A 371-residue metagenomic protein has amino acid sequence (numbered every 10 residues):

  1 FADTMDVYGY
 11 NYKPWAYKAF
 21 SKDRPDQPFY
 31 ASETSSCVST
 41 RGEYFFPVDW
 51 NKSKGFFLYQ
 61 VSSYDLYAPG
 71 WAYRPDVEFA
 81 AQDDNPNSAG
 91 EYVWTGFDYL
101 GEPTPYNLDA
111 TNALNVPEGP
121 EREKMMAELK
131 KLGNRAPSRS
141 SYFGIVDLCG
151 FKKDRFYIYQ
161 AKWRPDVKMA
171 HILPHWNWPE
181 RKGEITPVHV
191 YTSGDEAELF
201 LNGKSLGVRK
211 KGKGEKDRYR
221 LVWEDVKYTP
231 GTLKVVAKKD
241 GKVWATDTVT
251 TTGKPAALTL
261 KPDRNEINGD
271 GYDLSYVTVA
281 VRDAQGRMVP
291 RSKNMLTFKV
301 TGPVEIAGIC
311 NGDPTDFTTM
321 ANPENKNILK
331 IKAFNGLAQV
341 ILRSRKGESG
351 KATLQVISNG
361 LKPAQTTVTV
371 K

Functional and structural regions predicted by a protein language model:
F1-V243: Extended substrate-binding grooves/exosites of carbohydrate-active enzymes
W178-G183, E266-S275: Short, solvent-exposed loop/linker segments at the N-terminal edge of repeated beta-sheet extracellular domains
V188-T192, V236, K261, Y272-P290 (+2 more regions): Beta-strand-rich structural segments
R209-K211, P255-L260, K299-M320: Short aromatic-acidic-glycine turn motif
L221-Y228, E324-K346: Short, hydrophobic beta-strand segments
Y228-T232, Y272-L274, G347-K351: Extracellular Ig-like/FN3 beta-sandwich strand-entry sites
K242-G253, K362-V370: Edge beta-strands of extracellular beta-sandwich domains
T252-N268: Low-complexity, acidic Ser/Thr/Pro/Gly-rich terminal tails and inter-domain linkers that flank the onset of structured
